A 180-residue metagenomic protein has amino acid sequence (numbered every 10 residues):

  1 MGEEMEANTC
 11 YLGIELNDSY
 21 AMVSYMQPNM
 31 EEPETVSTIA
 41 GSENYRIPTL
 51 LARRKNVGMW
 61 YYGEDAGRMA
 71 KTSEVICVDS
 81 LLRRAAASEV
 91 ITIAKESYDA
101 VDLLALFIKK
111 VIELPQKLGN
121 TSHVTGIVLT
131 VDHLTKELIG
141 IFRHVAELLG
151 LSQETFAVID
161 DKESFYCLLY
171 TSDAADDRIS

Functional and structural regions predicted by a protein language model:
M1-V90, E147-G150, T155-C167: Early-domain small/polar-rich strand-loop-helix modules and first-structured segments of the mature chain
E15-N17, T130-L134: Structural motif
S97-I108, L138: Phosphate/oxyanion-binding active-site loops and adjacent basic polyanion-contact surfaces
L104-G119: Phosphate/ATP-binding catalytic cores across multiple sugar-kinase/actin-like superfamilies, primarily ASKHA
S122-D132: Short glycine-rich phosphate-binding loop at a beta-alpha junction
V124-G126, F142, K162: Short, conserved phosphate-binding/catalytic loop or strand-edge motifs used in phosphoryl-/nucleotidyl-transfer
K136-L151: Short, low-complexity, polybasic intrinsically disordered segments
Y170-S180: Single conserved hydrophobic/aromatic residue that forms the stacking wall/gate of nucleotide- or nucleobase-binding
